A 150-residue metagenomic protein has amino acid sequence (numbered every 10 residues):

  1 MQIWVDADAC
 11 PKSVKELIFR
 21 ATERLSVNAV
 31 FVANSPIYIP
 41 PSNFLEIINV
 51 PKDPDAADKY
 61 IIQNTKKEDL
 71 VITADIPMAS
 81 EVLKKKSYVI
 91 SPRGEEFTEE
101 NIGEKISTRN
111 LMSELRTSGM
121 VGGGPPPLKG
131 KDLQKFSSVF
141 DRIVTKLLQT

Functional and structural regions predicted by a protein language model:
M1-T150: Nuclease catalytic cores that cleave nucleic-acid phosphodiester bonds, predominantly acidic two-metal-ion
